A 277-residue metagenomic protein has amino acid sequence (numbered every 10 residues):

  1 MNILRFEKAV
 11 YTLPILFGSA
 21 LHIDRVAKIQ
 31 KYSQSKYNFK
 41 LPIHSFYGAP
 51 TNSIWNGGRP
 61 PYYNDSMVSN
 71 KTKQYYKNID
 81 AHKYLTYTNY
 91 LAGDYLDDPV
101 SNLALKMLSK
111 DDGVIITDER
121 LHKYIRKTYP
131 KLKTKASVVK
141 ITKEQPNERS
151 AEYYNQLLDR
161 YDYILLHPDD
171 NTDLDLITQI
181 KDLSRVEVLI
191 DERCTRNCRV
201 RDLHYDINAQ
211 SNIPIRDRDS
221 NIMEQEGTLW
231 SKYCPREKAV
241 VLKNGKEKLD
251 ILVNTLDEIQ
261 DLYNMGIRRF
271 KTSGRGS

Functional and structural regions predicted by a protein language model:
N2-S150, R160-S277: Active-site pocket-lining/capping segments in soluble small-molecule metabolic enzymes
